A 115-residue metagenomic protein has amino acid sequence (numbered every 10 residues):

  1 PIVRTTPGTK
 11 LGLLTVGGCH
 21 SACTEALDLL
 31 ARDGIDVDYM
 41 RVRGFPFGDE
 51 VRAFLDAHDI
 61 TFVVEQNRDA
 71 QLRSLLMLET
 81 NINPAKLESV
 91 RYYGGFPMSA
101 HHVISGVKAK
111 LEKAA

Functional and structural regions predicted by a protein language model:
P1-L11, T24-A26: Glycine-/acidic-rich phosphate or pyrophosphate-binding loops and their flanking alpha/beta elements
P1-T5, V37-Y39, L87, A114-A115: Flexible, glycine/charged-enriched surface loops at secondary-structure junctions
T9, H58-D59: Short, well-ordered alpha-helix to beta-strand connector turns
V16-G17: Short, surface-exposed ligand-recognition loops at beta-strand->loop->(often short) alpha-helix junctions that present
H20-F54: Generic long, charged, amphipathic alpha-helical segments
D33-I35, F54-A57, N81-L87: Short acidic (Asp/Glu) and glycine-rich catalytic loops that position anionic groups and cofactors
V64-A115: Peripheral docking tails and interdomain loops at the edges of cofactor- or intermediate-handling domains
